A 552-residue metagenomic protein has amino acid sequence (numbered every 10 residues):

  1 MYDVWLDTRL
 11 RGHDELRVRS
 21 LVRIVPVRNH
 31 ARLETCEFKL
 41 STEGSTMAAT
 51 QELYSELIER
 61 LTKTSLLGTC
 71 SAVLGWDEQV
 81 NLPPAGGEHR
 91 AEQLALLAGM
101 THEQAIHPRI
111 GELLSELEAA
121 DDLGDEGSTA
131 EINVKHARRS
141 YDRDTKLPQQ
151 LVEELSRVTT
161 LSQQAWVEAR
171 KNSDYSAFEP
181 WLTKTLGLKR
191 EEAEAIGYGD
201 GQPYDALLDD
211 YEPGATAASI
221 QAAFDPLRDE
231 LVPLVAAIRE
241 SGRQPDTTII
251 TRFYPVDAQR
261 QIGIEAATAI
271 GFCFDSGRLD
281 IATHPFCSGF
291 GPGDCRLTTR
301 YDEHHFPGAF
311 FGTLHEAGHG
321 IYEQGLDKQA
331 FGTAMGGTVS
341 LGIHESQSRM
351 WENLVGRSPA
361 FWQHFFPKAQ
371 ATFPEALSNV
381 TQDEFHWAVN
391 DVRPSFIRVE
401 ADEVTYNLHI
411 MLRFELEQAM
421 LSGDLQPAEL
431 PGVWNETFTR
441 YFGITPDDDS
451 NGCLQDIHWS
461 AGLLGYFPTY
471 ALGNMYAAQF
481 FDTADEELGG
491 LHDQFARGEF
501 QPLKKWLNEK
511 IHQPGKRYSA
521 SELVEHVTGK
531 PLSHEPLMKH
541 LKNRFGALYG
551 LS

Functional and structural regions predicted by a protein language model:
M1, G12, V27-F38: A cross-taxon signal for low-complexity, glycine/charged-rich
A48-P213, R517, K542-L551: A well-structured
A48-T50, T69-G75, A85-H89, H102-I106 (+2 more regions): C-terminal, non-catalytic "cap/extension" segments appended to globular domains
L57, G197, H315, S348 (+2 more regions): Divalent metal-coordination and catalytic microenvironments
L155-F306: Contiguous, non-catalytic segments that form substrate-binding/exosite surfaces or channel walls
G308-Q324, E345-R349: Active-site recognition of the HExxH zinc-binding catalytic motif
G337-A376: Post-HExxH zinc-binding segment in Zn-dependent metallohydrolases
